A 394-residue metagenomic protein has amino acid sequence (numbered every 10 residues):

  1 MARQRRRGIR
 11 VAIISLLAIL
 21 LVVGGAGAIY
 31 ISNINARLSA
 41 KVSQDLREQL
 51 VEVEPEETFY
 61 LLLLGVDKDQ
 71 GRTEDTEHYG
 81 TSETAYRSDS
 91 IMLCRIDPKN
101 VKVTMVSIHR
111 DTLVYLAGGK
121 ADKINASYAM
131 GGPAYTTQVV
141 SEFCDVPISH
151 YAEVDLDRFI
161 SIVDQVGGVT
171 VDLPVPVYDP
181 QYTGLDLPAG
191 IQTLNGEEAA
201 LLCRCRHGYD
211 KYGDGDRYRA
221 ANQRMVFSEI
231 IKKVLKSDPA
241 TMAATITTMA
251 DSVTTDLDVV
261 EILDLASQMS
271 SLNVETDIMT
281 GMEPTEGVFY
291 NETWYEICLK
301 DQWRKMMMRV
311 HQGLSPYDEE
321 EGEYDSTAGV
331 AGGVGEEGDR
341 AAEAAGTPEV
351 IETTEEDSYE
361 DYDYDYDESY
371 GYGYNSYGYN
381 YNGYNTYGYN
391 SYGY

Functional and structural regions predicted by a protein language model:
A2-V101, G281, D301-W303: Entry/capping segment at the start of metal-dependent catalytic domains with acidic active-site entry clusters
L38, R47, G71-T76, A85 (+5 more regions): C-terminal solvent-exposed extensions
E56-F59, Y86-I91, N100-I108, G119-A121 (+8 more regions): Extracytoplasmic
Y79-S82, D122-M130, D145-H150, A189 (+4 more regions): Second-shell loop/turn segments in exported
T84-S88, G118-G119, S127-Y135, E153-D157 (+6 more regions): Soluble non-cytosolic domains of exported or imported proteins
R95-P98, L113, A129, S141-D145 (+7 more regions): Sec-exported extracytoplasmic/periplasmic mature domains
N125-L185, D258: Amphipathic, coiled-coil-like alpha-helical scaffolding segments used for oligomerization/assembly
D164-M242, Y364, Y394: Flexible, polar/acidic helix-loop-strand segments at domain edges
